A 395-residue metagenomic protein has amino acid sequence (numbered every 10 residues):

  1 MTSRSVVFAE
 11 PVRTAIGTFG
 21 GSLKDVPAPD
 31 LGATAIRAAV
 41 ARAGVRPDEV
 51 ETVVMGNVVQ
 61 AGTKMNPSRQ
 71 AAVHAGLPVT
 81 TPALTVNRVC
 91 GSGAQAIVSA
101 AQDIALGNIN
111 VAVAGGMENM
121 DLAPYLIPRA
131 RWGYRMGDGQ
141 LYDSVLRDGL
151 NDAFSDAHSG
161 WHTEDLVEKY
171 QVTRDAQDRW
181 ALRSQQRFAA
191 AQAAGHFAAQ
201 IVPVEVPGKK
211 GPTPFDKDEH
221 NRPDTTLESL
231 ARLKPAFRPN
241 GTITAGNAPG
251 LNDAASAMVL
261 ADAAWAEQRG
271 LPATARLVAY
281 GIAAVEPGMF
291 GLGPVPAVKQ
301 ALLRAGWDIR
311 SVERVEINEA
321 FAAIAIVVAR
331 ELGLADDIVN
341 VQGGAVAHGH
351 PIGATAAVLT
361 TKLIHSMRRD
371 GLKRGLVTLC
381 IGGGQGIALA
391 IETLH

Functional and structural regions predicted by a protein language model:
M1-A28, A38, T226-L292, P296 (+4 more regions): Condensing-enzyme catalytic core mediating Claisen C-C bond formation in acyl metabolism
M1-T63, P67-A75, V79-P82, H162-R174 (+5 more regions): Conserved active-site "lid/cap" helical segment
V12-T14, K24-D25, P29, A33 (+4 more regions): N-terminal extracellular/periplasmic Venus flytrap/periplasmic-binding protein-like
N57-A112, A153-H158, D224-G250, E331-L359 (+2 more regions): Conserved catalytic cysteine-centered active-site region of acyl-thioester-dependent Claisen-condensing enzymes
R88-E118, V167-H196, A257-A264, A329-R330 (+2 more regions): Active-site-proximal alpha-helical scaffold in enzymes
V111-L166: Flexible glycine-/small-residue-enriched beta->alpha junction loops that bind anionic phosphate/pyrophosphate groups
W161-E164, F197-Q200, P207-G208, V278-A347: Active-site pocket-lining segment
